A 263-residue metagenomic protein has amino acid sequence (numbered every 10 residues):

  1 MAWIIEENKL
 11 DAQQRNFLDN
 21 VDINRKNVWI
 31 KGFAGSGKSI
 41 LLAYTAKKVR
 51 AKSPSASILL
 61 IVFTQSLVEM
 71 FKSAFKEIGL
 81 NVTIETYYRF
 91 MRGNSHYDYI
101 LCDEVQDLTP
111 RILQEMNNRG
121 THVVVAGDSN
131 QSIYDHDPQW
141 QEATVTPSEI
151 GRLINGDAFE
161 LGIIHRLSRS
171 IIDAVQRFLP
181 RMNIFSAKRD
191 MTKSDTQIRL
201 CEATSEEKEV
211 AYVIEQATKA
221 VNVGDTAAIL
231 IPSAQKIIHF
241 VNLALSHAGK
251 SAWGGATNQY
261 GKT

Functional and structural regions predicted by a protein language model:
A2-I78, Y88-T263: Conserved helicase motor core of SF1/SF2 NTP-dependent helicases
V82-E85: S-adenosyl-L-methionine
